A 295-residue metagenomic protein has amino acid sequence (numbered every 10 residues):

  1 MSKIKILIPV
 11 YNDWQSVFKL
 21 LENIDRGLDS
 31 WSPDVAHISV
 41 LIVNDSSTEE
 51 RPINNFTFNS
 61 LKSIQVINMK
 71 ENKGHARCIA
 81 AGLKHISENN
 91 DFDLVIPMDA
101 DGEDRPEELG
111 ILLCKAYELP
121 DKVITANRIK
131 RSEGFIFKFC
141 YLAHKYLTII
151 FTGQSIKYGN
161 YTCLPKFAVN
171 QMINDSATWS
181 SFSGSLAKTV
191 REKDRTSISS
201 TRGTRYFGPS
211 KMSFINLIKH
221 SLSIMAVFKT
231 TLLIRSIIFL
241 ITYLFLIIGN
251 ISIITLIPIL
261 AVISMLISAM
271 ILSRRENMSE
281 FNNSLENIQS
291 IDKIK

Functional and structural regions predicted by a protein language model:
K3-K5, S39: Cell-envelope/extracellular polymer assembly enzymes that use nucleotide-activated donors
D13-S30: Short, well-formed alpha-helical segments that are part of the catalytic scaffolds of diverse glycosyltransferases
S32-S47, I67-N68: Short beta-strand/loop segment that forms part of the nucleotide-sugar
L41-I53, G102-E103: A conserved acidic beta->alpha catalytic loop
M69-E71, H75-H85, P97, E103-S180 (+1 more regions): Acceptor/aglycone-binding surface of glycosyltransferases and processive sugar-polymer synthases
N90-L94: Short acidic donor-binding loop at the edge of a beta-strand
N170-L232: Catalytic donor/gating beta->alpha subdomain of glycosyltransferases that bind UDP-sugars
T231-K295: Terminal low-complexity segments of carbohydrate-biosynthetic enzymes
